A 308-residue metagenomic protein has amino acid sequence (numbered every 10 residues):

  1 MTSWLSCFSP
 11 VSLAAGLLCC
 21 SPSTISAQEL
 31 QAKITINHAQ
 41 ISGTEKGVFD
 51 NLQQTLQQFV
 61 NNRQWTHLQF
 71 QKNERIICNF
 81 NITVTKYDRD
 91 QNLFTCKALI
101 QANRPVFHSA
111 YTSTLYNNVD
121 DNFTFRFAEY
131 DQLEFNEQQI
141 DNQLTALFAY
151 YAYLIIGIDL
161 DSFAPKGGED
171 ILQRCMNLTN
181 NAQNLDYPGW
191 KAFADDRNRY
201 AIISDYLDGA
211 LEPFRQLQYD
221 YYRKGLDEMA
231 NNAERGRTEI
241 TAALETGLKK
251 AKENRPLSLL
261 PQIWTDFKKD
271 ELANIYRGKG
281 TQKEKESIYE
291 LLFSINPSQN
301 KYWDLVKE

Functional and structural regions predicted by a protein language model:
M1-E29: Bacterial Sec-dependent N-terminal signal peptides
Q28-T95, V106-H108: Start-of-domain marker
T35, Y222-E308: A cross-kingdom marker for long, charged
A39-K46, E134-N142, N254: Second-shell loop/turn segments in exported
Q57-W65, G157-D161, A273, R277: Sec-exported extracytoplasmic/periplasmic mature domains
D90-S204: Acidic/His-rich structured neighborhood in mature extracellular/periplasmic domains
A164-L257: Flexible, glycine-rich surface segments
